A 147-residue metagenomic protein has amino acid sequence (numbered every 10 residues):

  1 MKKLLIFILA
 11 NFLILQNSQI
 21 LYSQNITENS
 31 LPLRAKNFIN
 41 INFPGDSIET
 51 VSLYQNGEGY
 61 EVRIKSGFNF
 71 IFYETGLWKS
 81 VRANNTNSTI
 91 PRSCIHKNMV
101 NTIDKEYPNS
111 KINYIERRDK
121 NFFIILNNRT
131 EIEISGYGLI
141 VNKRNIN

Functional and structural regions predicted by a protein language model:
M1-I26, I39: Bacterial Sec-dependent N-terminal signal peptides
Q24-N147: Interaction-mediating elements
